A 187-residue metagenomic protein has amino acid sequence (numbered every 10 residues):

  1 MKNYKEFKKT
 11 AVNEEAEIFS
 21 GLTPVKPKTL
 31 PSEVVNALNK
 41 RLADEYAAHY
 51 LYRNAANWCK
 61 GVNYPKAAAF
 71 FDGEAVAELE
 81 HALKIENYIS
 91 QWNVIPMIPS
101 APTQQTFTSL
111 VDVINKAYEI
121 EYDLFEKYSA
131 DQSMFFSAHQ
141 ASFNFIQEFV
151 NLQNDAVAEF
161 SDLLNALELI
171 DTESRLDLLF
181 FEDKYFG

Functional and structural regions predicted by a protein language model:
M1-G187: Iron-associated oxidoreductase/ferritin-like identity signal
